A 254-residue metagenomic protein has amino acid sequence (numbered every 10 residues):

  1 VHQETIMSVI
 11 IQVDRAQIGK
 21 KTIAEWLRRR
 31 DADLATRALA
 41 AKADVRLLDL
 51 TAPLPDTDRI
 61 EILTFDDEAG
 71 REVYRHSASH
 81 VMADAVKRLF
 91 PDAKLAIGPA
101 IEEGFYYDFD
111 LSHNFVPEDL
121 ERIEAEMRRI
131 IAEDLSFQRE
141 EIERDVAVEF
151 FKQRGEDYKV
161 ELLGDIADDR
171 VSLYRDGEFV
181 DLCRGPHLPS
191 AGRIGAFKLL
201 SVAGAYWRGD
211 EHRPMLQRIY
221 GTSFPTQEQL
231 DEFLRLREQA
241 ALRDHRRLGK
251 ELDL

Functional and structural regions predicted by a protein language model:
V1-I6: Short, Lys/Arg-enriched N-terminal segments with co-localized hydrophobic residues within the first ~10-30 amino acids
I10-T22: Short, contiguous acidic and Ser/Thr-rich linear segments
Q12-R15, K42-V45, D110: Short strand-turn-strand beta-turns centered on an Asx-Gly dipeptide
G19-D33: Short amphipathic, charge-patterned alpha-helical segments
T22-W26, S77-A85: Short amphipathic alpha-helical face segments that pack within enzyme cores and frequently flank/anchor catalytic
D31-A41, H80: Short, basic/aromatic beta-hairpin or loop at an interaction surface
R37, A52-V73, M82-A85, K94-G98 (+1 more regions): Auxiliary tRNA-acceptor-end handling modules of aminoacyl-tRNA synthetases
A38-A52: Short acidic beta-strand-loop surface patches of small beta-rich interaction domains
